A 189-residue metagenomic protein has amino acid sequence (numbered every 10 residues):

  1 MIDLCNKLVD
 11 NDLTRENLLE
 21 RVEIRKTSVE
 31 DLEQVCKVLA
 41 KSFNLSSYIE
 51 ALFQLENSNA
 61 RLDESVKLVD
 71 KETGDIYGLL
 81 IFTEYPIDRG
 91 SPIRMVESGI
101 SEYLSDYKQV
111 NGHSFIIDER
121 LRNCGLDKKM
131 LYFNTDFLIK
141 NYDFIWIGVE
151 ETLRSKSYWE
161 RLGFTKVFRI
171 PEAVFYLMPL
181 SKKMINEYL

Functional and structural regions predicted by a protein language model:
N6-K7, T152, I170-L189: C-terminal "cap" of GNAT-fold acetyltransferases
R21-K37: A short beta-loop-alpha structural element at the N-terminal edge of CoA-dependent acyl/N-acetyltransferase catalytic
S42-E72, L79-I87: Active-site rim helix/loop that mediates acceptor-substrate recognition in acyltransferases
T73-D75, L79-F115, R122: Conserved acyl-donor/pantetheine-binding loop and adjacent beta-alpha core of acyl/acetyltransferases and related
Q109, L138-E151: Conserved GNAT acetyl-CoA-binding A-motif
I117, N123-D136: Conserved acetyl-CoA-binding loop-helix of GNAT-fold acetyltransferases
D143, E151-I170: Conserved active-site alpha-helix within GNAT-family acetyltransferase domains
